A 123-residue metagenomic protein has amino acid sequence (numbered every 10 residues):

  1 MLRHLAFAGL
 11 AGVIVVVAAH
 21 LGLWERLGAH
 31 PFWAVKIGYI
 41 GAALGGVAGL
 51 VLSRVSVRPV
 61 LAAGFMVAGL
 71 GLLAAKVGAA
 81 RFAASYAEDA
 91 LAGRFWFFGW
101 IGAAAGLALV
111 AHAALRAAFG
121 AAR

Functional and structural regions predicted by a protein language model:
M1-A42: N-terminal signal-anchor transmembrane alpha-helix
L2-G9, V57-A68: Membrane-interfacial loop-to-transmembrane alpha-helix junctions, especially the N-terminal start
F7-V17, V67-L72, W100-A108: Alpha-helical transmembrane segments of multi-pass integral membrane proteins
A18-A19, L52, G78, L107 (+1 more regions): Alpha-helical membrane-inserting segments
L23-G38, L73-G99: Interfacial non-cytosolic loop connecting adjacent transmembrane helices
Y39-A63: Canonical alpha-helical transmembrane segments
L61-F82, A104: Hydrophobic alpha-helical membrane segments
Y86-R123: Alpha-helical membrane-associated segments of multi-pass integral membrane proteins
